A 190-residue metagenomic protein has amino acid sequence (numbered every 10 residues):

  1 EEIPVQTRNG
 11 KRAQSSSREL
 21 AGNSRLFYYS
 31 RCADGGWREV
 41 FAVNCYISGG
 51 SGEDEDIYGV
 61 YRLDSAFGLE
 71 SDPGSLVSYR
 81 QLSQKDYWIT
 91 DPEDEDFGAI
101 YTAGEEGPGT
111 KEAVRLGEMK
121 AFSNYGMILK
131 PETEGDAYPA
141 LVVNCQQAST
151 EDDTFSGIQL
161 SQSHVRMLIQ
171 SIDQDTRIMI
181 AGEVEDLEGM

Functional and structural regions predicted by a protein language model:
E1-T154, V165-D173, G182-G189: Cell wall/extracellular polymer interaction/catalysis modules
L160: A conserved hydrophobic position in a structured secondary element of the catalytic/binding core that shapes
M179: General small-molecule cofactor/ligand-binding pocket signal
